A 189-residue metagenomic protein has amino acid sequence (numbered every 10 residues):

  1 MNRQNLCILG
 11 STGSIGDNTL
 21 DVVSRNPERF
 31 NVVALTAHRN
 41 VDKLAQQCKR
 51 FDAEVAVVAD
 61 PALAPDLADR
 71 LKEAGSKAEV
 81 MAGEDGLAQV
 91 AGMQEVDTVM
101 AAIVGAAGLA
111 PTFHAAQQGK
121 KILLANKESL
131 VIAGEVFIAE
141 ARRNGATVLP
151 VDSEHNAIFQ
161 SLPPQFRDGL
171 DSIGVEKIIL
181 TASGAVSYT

Functional and structural regions predicted by a protein language model:
M1-A56: N-terminal Rossmann-like dinucleotide-binding module
T12, C48, V99, G119 (+1 more regions): Residue-level signal for inorganic ion chemistry
V33-A74, A78-A88: Glycine-rich nucleotide/cofactor/substrate-binding loop typically near the N-terminus or early in the first domain
V58, E79-G83, M100-A101, L123-A125 (+2 more regions): General beta-strand structural signal in soluble alpha/beta enzymes
A82-H114: Beta-loop-alpha module in the N-terminal Rossmann-like domain of NAD(P)-dependent dehydrogenases, especially those
I103, K120-V131: ADP-ribose/adenylate-binding Rossmann-like module
A110, K127-A146: Rossmann-fold NAD(P)-binding glycine/threonine-rich loop
T189: Conserved small/polar residues in nucleotide/adenosyl-binding loops
